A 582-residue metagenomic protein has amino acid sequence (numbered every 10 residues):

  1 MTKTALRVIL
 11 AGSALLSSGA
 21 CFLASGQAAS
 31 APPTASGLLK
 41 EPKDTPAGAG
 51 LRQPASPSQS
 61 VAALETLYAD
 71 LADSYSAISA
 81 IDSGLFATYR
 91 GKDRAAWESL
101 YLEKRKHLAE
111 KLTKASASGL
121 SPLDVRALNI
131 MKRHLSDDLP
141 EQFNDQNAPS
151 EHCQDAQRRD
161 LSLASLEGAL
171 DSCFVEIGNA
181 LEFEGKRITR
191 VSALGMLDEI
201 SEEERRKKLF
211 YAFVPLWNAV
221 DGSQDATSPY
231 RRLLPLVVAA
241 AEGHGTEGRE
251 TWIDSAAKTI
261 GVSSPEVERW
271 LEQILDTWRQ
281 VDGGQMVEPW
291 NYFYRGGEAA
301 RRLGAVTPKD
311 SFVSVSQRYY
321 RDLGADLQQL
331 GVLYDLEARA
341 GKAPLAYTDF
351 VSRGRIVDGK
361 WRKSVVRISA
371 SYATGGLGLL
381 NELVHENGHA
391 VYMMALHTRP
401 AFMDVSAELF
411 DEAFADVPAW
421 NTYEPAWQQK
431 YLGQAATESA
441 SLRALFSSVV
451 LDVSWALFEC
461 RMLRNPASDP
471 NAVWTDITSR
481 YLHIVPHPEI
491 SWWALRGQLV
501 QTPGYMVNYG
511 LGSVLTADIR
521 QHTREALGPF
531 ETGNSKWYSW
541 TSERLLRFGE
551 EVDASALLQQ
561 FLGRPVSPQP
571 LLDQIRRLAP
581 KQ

Functional and structural regions predicted by a protein language model:
I9-A20: Bacterial N-terminal signal peptides
A20-K40: Signal peptide processing junction and immediate N-terminal pro/mature segment of secreted/exported proteins
A35-N218, T227, G504, S555 (+2 more regions): N-terminal helix-rich structural modules
L39-P42, P46-A63, F86-Y89, L112 (+4 more regions): C-terminal, non-catalytic "cap/extension" segments appended to globular domains
S228-A370, E438, S447: Active-site-proximal, well-structured secondary-structure segments within enzyme catalytic domains
V267-T277, S406-S441, G512: Post-HExxH zinc-binding segment in Zn-dependent metallohydrolases
R367-L383: Short pre-active-site segment immediately N-terminal to the catalytic Zn-binding motif
G378-M394, E412-D416: Active-site recognition of the HExxH zinc-binding catalytic motif
